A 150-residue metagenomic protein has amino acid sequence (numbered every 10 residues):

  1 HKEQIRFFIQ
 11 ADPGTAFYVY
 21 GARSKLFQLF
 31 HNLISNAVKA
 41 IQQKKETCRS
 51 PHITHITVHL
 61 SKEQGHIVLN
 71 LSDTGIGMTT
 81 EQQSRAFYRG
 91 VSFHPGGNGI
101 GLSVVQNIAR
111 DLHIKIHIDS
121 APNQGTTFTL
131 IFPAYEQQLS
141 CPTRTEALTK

Functional and structural regions predicted by a protein language model:
E3, K39-K62: ATP-lid-like helix-loop hinge signature
R6-F17: Conserved catalytic submotifs in the C-terminal HATPase_c
H31-N32, N36-K39: Conserved polar catalytic motif of the HATPase_c/GHKL fold
D73: Acidic ATP/Mg2+-coordinating residue in the GHKL
M78-G90, T145: Short conserved segment of the HATPase_c
G101, V105: Short alpha-helical Gxxx[C/S/T] motif in the catalytic ATP-binding
